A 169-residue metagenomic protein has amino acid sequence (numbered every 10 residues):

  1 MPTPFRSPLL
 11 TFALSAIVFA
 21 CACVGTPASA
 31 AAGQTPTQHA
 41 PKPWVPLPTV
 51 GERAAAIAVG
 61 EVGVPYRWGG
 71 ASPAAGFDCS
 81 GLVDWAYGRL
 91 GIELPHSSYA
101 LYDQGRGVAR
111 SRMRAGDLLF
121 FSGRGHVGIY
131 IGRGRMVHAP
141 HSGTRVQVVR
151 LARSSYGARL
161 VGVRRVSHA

Functional and structural regions predicted by a protein language model:
M1-T49, H168-A169: N-terminal secretion targeting segments of exported proteins
H39-W68: N-terminal targeting signals for Sec/Tat export/insertion, comprising classic cleavable signal peptides
W44, V64-A115: Catalytic cysteine-centered active-site loop
G51, A55, V59, S80-D84 (+1 more regions): Extracytoplasmic/secreted envelope proteins and their assembly/folding machinery, especially bacterial periplasmic
A56, I92-L151: ...with weaker cross-activation on analogous glycine-rich loops/strands in unrelated enzymes
L82, G128, V163: Short hydrophobic/aromatic patches on the structural cores and recognition surfaces of FHA
R159-A169: Low-complexity, Gly/Ser/Thr/Pro-rich intrinsically disordered linker/tail segments
